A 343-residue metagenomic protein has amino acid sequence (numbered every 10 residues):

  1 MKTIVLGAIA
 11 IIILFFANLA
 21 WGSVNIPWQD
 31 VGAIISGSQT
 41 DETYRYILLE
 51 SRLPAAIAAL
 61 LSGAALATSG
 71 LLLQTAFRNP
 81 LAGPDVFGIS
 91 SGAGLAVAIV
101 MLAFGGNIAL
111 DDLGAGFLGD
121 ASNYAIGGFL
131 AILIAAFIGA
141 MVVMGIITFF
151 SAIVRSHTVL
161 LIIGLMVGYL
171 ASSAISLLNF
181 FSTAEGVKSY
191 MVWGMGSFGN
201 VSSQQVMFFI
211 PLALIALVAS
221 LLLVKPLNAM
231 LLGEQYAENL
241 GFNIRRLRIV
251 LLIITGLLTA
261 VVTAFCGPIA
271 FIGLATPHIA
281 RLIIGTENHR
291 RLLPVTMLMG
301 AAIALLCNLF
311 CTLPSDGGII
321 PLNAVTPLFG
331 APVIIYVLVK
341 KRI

Functional and structural regions predicted by a protein language model:
M1-I343: Alpha-helical transmembrane segments in inner-membrane proteins
